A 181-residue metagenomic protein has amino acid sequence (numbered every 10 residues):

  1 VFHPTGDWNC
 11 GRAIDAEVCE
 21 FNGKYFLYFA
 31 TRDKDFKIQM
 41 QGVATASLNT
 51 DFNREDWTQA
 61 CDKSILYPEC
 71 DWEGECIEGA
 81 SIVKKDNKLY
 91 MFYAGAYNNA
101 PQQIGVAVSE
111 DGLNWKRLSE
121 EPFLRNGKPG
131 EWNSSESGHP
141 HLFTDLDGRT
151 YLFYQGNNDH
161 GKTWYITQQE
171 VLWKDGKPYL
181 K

Functional and structural regions predicted by a protein language model:
V1-K181: Carbohydrate-active catalytic/glycan-binding domains of CAZyme proteins, especially the secreted or lumenal ectodomains
